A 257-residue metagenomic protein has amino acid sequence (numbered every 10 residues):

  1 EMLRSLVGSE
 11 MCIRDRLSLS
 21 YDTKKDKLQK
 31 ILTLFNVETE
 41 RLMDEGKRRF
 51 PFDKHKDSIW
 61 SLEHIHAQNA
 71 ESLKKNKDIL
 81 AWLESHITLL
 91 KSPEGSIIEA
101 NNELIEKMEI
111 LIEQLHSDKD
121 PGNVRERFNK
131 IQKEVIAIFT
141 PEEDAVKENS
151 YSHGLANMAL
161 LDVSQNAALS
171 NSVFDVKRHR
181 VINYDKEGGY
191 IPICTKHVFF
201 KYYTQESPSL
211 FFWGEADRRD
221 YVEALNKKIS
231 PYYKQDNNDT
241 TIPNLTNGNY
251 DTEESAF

Functional and structural regions predicted by a protein language model:
E1-G8, C12: Single conserved hydrophobic/aromatic residue that forms the stacking wall/gate of nucleotide- or nucleobase-binding
E10, Y21-F35, H55-I59, Y151-M158 (+2 more regions): Active-site-proximal structural scaffolding
L17-E45, H197-K201: Short, hydrophobic/amphipathic alpha-helical patches that form generic packing surfaces within helical domains
G46-F52, K56, A145-Y151: Generic recognition of flexible, low-complexity loop/linker segments
L62-H64: Histidine-centered catalytic micro-motifs used for acid/base chemistry in nuclease and nucleotide-processing active
H66-H116: Internal, charge-rich low-complexity segments
W82, T252-F257: Short acidic, low-complexity intrinsically disordered linear motifs used for protein-protein interactions
M108-E254: Long, cytosolic, alpha-helical-rich C-terminal regions that act as interaction/scaffolding modules
